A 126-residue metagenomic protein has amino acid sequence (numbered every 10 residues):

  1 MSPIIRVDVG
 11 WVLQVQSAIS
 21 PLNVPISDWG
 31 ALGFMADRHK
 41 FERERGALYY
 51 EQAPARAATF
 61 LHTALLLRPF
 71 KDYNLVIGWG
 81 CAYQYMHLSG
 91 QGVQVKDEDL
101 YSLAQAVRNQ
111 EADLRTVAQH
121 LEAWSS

Functional and structural regions predicted by a protein language model:
M1-S126: FIC/Doc superfamily catalytic core
